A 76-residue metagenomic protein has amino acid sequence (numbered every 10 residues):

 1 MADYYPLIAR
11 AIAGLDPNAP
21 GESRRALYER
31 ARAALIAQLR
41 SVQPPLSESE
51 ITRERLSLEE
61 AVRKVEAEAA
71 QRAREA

Functional and structural regions predicted by a protein language model:
A2-P17, G21, Y28-A37, S41-A76: A membrane-associated low-complexity tether/scaffold signal
